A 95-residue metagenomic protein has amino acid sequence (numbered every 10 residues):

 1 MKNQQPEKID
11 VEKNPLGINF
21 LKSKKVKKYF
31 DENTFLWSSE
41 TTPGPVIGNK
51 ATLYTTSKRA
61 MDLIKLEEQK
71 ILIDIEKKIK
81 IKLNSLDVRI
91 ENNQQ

Functional and structural regions predicted by a protein language model:
M1-G48, K77, I81-Q95: N-terminal presequence-like segments and adjacent domain-start helices
F20-L21, K25, L63-K70, D74: Long, highly charged amphipathic alpha-helices
P45-Q69, R89-I90: A short interface-forming secondary-structure element
T55, K70-L72, I79-I81: Short, charged/polar low-complexity linear motifs in solvent-exposed/disordered segments
